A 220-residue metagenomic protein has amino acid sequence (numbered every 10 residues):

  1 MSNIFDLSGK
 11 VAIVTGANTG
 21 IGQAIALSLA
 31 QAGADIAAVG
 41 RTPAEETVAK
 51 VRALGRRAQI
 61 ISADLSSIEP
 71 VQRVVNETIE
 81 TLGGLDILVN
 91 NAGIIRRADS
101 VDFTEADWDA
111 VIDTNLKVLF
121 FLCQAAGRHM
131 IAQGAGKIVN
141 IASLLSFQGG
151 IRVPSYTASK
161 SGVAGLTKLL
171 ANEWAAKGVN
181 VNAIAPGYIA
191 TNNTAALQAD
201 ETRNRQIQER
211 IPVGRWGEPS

Functional and structural regions predicted by a protein language model:
V11, N18-T19: Conserved glycine-rich cofactor-binding loop
A32-E46: Conserved glycine-rich Rossmann-like NAD(P)H-binding loop of the short-chain dehydrogenase/reductase
A98, F103, Q148-T157, L169 (+1 more regions): Active-site loop-to-helix junction immediately N-terminal to the catalytic Tyr of the SDR YXXXK motif in Rossmann-fold
D99-S100, T104-I112, R203, I207: Substrate-binding pocket helix/loop in short-chain dehydrogenase/reductase
C123, S159, T167: Active-site helix of classical SDR
R128, N172-A176: Alpha-helical segment proximal to the catalytic Tyr-Lys
S143: Residue(s) in the substrate-gating loop at a strand-loop-helix junction that position the organic substrate next
